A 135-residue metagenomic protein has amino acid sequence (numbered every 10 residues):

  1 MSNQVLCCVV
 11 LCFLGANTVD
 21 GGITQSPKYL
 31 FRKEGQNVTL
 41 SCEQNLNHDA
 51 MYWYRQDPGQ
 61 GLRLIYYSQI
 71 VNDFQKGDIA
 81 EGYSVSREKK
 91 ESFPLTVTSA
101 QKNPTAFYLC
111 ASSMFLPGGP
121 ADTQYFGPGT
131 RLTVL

Functional and structural regions predicted by a protein language model:
M1-P27, Y108-G119, F126, V134-L135: N-terminal Sec-dependent signal peptide, specifically the hydrophobic helical h-region
N3-C8, R32-N37, D78, S86-S92 (+1 more regions): Solvent-exposed loop/turn motifs of extracellular immunoglobulin-like beta-sandwich domains
Q36-L40, D49: Structural beta-strand segments of beta-rich domains
L40-C42, W53-Y54, L62, Y108-A111 (+1 more regions): Core motif of extracellular immunoglobulin-like domains
C42-L46, S99: Non-cytosolic beta-sheet module surface loops
L46-I79, G118: N-terminal V-set
A80, T123-G129: Short edge beta-strand segments in beta-sheet-rich domains
